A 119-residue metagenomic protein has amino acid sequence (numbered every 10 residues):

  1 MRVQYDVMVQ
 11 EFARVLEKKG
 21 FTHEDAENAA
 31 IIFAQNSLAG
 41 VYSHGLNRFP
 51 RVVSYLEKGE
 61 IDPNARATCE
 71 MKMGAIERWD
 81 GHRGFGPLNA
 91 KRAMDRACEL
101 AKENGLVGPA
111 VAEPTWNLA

Functional and structural regions predicted by a protein language model:
M1-K19: Generic N-terminal amphipathic, Lys/Arg-enriched alpha-helix
E17-G20, Q35-S43: N-terminal and secondary-structure boundary signal
H44-P50, P114-A119: FAD-binding core of FAD-dependent oxidoreductases, characterized by glycine-rich FAD pyrophosphate-binding loops
G45-C98: Active-site cofactor/substrate anionic-group-binding motifs, chiefly glycine- and Lys/Arg-rich phosphate-binding loops
K91-A119: A glycine-rich phosphate/pyrophosphate-binding beta-strand-loop-alpha-helix module
